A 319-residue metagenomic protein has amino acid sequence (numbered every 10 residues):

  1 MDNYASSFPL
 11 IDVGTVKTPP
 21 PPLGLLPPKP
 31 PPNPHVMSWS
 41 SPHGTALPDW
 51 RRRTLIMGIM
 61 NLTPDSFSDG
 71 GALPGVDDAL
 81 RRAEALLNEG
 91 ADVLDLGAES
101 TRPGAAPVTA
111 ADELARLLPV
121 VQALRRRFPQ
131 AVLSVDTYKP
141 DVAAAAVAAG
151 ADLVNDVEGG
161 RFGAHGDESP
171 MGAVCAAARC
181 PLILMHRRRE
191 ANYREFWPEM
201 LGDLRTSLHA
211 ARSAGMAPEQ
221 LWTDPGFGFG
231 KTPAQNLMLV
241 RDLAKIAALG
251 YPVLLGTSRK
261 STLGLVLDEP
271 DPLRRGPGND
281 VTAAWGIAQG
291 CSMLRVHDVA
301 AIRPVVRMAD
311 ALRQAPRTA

Functional and structural regions predicted by a protein language model:
D2-D12: Extreme N-terminal basic, low-complexity initiation segments that serve as generic localization/processing leaders
P27-A46: Short coil-to-helix leader/linker segments, especially the first N-terminal amphipathic alpha-helix with its helix
W39-S41, W50-R51, F67-A85, T101-R126 (+5 more regions): Active-site-adjacent loop and "lid" segments of alpha/beta metabolic enzymes
R81-G97: Catalytic domains of carbohydrate-active enzymes, especially glycoside hydrolases
